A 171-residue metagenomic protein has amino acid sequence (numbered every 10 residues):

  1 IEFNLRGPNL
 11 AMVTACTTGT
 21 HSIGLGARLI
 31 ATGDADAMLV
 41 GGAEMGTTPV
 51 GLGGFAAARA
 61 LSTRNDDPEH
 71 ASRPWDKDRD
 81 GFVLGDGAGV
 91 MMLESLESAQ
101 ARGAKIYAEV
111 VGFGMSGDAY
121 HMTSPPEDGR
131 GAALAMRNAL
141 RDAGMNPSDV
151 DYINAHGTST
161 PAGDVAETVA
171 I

Functional and structural regions predicted by a protein language model:
I1-L25, D34, A57-V83, A170-I171: Conserved catalytic cysteine-centered active-site region of acyl-thioester-dependent Claisen-condensing enzymes
L5, A15-T18, A35, A43-G46 (+2 more regions): Short acidic/polar capping segments at secondary-structure boundaries
N9-T14, A35-A43, K105-F113, S148-A155: Beta-strand segments within the central parallel beta-sheet cores of soluble alpha/beta enzyme folds
G19, G26, F55, M92 (+3 more regions): Conserved small-residue
A27-A31, L39: Non-catalytic positions within long, well-ordered alpha-helices that form the structural scaffold/packing of enzyme
D36-D80, F113-E127, G157-D164: Acyl-CoA/ACP chain-elongation machinery
D66-M145, D151-Y152: Condensing-enzyme catalytic core mediating Claisen C-C bond formation in acyl metabolism
D151-I171: Active-site pocket-lining segment
